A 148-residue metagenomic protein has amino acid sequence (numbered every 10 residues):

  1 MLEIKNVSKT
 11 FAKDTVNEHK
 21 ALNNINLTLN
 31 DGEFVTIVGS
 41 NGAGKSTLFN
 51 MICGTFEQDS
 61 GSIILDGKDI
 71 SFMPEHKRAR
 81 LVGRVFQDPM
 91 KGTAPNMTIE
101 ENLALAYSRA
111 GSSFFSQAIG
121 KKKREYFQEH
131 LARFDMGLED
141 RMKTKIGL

Functional and structural regions predicted by a protein language model:
M1-I4, K9-N24, P74: A short, flexible loop at the N-terminus of ABC-type nucleotide-binding domains that lies
I25-T36: Pre-Walker A (P-loop) beta-loop-beta motif of ABC nucleotide-binding domains
V38-S40: The feature captures the beta-strand-to-loop junction immediately N-terminal to the Walker
C53: Helix-to-loop junction immediately C-terminal to a conserved catalytic motif
G61-D69, L131: Conserved ABC transporter NBD signature motif
D69-G83, K91, P95, S116 (+1 more regions): ABC ATPase NBD coupling module
N96-S112: Q-loop/switch helix immediately C-terminal to the Walker
A118-R141: Conserved ABC ATPase "signature" region
